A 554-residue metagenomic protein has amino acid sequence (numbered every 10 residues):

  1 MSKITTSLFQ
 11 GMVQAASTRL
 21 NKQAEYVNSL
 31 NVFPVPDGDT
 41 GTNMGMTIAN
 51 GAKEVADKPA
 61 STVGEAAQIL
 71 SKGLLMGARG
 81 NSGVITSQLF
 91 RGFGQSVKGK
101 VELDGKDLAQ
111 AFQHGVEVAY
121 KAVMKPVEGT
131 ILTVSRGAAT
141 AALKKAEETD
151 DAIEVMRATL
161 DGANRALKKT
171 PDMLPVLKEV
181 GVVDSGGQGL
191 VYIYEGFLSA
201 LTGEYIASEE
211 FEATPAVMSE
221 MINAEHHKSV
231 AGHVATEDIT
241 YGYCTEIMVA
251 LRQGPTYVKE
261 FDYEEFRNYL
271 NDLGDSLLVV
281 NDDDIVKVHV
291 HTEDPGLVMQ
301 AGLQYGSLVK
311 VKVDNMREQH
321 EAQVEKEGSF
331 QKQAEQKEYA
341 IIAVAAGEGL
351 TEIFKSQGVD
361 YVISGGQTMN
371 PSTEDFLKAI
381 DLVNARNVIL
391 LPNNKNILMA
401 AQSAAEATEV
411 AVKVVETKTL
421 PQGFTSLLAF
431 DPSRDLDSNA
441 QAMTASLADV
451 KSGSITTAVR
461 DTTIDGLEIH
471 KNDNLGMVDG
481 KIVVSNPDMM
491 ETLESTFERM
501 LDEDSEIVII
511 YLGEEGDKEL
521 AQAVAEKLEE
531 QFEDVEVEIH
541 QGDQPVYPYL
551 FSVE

Functional and structural regions predicted by a protein language model:
M1-E554: N-terminal loops that bind phosphate or other acidic moieties and the adjacent beta-alpha structural core
